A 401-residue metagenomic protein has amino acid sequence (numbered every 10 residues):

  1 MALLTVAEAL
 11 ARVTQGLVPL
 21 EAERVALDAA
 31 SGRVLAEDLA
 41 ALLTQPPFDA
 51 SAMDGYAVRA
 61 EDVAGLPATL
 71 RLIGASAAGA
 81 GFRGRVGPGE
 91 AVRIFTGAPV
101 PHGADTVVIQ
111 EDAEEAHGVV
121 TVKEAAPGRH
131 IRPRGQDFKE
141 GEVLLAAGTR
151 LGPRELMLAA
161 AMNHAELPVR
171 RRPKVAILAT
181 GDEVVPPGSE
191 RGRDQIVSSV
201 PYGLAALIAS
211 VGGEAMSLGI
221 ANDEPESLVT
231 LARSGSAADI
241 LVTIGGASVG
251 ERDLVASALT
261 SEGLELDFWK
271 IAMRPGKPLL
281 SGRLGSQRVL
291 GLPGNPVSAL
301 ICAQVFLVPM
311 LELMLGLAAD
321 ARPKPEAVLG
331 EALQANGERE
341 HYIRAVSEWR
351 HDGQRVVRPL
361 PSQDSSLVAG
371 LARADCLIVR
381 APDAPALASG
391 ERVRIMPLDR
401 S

Functional and structural regions predicted by a protein language model:
M1-A7, A165-L292, P296-C302: Helix-rich terminal scaffold detector
L3-A7, E21-R24, A29, R33 (+14 more regions): Electropositive phosphate-/nucleotide-binding environments in soluble metabolic enzymes
L3-P67, Y342: Intrinsically disordered, low-complexity, positively charged segments
L4-A7, R12, Y56-L218, N222 (+4 more regions): Short, glycine/charged-enriched hinge/interface segments at domain edges or termini
L10, T14, D54, Q110-E111 (+12 more regions): Predominant activation on well-ordered alpha-helical scaffold segments within soluble catalytic domains
T14-E21, D38, V100, E142 (+11 more regions): Structural signal for hydrophobic packing residues in well-ordered secondary-structure cores of soluble enzyme domains
E23-D28, G32, A36-E37, A50 (+3 more regions): Flexible glycine/proline-rich
A146, D253, R350-Q354: Proline-centered turn/helix-capping motifs that create local helix->coil transitions or kinks
